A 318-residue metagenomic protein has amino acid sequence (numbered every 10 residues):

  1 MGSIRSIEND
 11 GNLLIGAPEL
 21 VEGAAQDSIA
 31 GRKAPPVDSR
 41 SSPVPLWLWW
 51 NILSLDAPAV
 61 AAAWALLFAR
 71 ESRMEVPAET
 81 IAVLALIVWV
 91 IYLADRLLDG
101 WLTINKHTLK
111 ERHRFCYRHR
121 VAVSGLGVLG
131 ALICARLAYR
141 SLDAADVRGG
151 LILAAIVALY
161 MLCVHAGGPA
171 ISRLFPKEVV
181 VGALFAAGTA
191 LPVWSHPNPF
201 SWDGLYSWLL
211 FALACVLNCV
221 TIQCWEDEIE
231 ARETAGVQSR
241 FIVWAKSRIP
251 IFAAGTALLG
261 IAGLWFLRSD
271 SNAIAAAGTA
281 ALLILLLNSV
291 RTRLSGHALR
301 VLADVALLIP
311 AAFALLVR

Functional and structural regions predicted by a protein language model:
L48-E71, V128, G182-G188: The first (N-terminal) embedded transmembrane alpha-helix
A61-A63, H113-H119, E178-V193, F241 (+1 more regions): Small-residue-rich segments of transmembrane alpha-helices in multi-pass membrane proteins, especially helix faces
A65-V83, A135-R148, A190-L209, G263-N272 (+1 more regions): Helix-coil boundary and interhelical linker segments in multi-pass alpha-helical membrane proteins
E75-A94, I152-A155, D203-C219: Membrane-embedded alpha-helical segments that form the functional core of polytopic membrane enzymes, especially those
Y92-G127, A214-G255: Solvent-exposed interhelical
Y117-V193: Intramembrane alpha-helical segments
E178-I222, D227: Functional transmembrane core segments of multi-pass inner-membrane proteins
A276-R318: Extended hydrophobic alpha-helices typical of membrane-associated regions
